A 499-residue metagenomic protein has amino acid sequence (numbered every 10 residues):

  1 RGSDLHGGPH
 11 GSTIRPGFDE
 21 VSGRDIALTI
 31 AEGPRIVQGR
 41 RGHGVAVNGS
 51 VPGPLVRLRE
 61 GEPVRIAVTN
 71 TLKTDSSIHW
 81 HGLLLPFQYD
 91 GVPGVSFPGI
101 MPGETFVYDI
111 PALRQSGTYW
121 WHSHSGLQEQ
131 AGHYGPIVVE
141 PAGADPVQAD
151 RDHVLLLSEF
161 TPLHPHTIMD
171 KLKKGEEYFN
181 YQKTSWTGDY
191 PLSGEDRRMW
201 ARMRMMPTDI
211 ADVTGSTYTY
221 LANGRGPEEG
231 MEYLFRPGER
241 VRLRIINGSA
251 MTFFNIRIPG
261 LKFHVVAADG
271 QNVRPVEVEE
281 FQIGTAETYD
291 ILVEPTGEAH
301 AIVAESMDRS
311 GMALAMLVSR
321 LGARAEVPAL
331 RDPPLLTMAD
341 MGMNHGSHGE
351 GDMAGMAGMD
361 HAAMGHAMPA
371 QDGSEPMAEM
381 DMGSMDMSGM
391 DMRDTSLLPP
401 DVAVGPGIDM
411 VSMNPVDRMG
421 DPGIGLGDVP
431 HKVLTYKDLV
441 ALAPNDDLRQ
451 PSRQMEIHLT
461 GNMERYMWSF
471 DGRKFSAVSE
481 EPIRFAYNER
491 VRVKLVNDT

Functional and structural regions predicted by a protein language model:
R1-T285, I291-L292, A315, G322-S388 (+2 more regions): Histidine-centered copper-binding motifs that mark active-site loops of extracellular/periplasmic copper enzymes
R1-T29, D386-L448: N-terminal pre-domain segments of enzymes
T118-S125, A299-D308: Short, aromatic- and glycine-rich surface loops/edge beta-strands on solvent-exposed regions
E229-G230, L442, E480: Eukaryotic intrinsically disordered and solvent-exposed regulatory patches
E287-T288, L292-A301, D308-R309: Eukaryote-biased detector of low-complexity, proline/serine/threonine-rich segments and adjacent exposed loops
Y289, V303-A304, V491-K494: Long compositionally biased, domain-poor regions of proteins
R309-G311, R320-L321: Surface-exposed edge beta-strands and adjoining flexible/disordered loops or tails in beta-rich
D446-D447, R453-Y466, D471-T499: C-terminal substrate/ligand-recognition segments
